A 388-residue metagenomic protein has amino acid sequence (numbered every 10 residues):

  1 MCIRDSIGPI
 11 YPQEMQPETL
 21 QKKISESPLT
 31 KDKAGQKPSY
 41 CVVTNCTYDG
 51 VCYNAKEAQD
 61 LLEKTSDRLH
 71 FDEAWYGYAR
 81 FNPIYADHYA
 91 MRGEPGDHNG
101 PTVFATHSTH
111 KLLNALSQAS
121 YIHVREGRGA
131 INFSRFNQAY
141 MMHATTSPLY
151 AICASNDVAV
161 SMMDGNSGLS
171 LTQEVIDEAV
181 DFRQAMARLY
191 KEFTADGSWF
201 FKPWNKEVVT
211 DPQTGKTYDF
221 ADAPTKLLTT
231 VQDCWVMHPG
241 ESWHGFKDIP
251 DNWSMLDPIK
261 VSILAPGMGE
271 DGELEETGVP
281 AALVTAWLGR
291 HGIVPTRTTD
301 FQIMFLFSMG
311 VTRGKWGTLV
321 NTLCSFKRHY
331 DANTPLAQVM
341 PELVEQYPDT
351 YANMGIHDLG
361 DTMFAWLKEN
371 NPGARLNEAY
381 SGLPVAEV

Functional and structural regions predicted by a protein language model:
M1-C2, S254: Disulfide-bonded cysteines in secreted/extracellular proteins and peptides
C2, N82-A90, S120-G127, A154-V158 (+2 more regions): Short secondary-structure transition/capping segments
R4-Y190, T194: Conserved PLP-enzyme active-site core in the AAT-like
I10, N166-V388: Non-catalytic terminal extensions of PLP-dependent enzymes
